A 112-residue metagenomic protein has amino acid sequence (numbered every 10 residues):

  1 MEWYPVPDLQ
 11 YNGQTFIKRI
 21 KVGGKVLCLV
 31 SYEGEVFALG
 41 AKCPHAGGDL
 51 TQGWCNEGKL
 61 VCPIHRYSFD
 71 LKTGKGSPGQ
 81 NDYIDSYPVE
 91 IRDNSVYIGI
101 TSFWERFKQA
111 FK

Functional and structural regions predicted by a protein language model:
M1-K42, A46-E57, Y87-K112: N-terminal pre-ligand scaffold of iron-sulfur
M1-W3, S68-T73: Short Pro/Gly-enriched beta-strand edge/turn motifs at strand-loop
C43, C62-H65: Short cysteine clusters
W54-K59, S77-Y83: Short linker/helix segments within small regulatory modules
K59, L71, P78, I91-N94: Soluble, non-transmembrane catalytic domains of enzymes that act on hydrophobic metabolites at membranes
